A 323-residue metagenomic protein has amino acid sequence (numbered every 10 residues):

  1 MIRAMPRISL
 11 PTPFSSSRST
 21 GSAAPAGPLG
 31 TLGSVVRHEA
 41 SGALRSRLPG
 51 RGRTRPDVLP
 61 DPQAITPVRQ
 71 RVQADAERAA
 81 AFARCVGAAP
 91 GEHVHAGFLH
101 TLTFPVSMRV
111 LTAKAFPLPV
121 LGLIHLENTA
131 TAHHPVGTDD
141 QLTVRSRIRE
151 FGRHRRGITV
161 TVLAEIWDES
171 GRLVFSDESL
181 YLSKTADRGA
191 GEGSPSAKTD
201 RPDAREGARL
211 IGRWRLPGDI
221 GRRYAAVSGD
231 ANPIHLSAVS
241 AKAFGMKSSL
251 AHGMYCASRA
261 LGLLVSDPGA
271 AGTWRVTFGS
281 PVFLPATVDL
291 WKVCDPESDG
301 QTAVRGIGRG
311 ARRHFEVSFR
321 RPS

Functional and structural regions predicted by a protein language model:
I2-E127, R188, E192-G193, T199-P268: Hot-dog-fold acyl-thioester-processing enzymes
R71-Q73, T129-T131, L180-L182, R213-L216 (+2 more regions): Generic structural detector for well-ordered beta-strands
E77, A89, P135, F151 (+6 more regions): Generic structural motif
L126-S170, A271-F319: Hydrophobic beta-sheet segments that form the core/acyl-binding groove of ACP/CoA-dependent acyl-chain-processing
I148, A197-K198: Glycine-rich, charged/polar anion/phosphate-binding loops that engage phosphate groups from diverse ligands
T161-W167, R172-G189: Flexible glycine-rich active-site/ligand-binding loops centered on an Asp-His dyad
S176-Y181, R313-S323: Short amphipathic beta-strand/extended segments with alternating polar/hydrophobic composition
